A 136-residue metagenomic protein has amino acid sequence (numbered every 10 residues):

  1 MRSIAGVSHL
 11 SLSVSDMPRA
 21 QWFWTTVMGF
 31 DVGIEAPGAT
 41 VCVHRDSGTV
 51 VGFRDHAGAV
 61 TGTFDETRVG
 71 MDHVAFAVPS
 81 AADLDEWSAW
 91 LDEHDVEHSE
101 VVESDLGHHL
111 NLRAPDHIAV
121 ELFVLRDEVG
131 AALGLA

Functional and structural regions predicted by a protein language model:
M1-P18, M71-F76, E128-A136: N-terminal beta-strand motif that seeds the catalytic metal site of vicinal oxygen chelate
R2, L12-H56: Core segments of cupin and vicinal oxygen chelate
S3, S88-A136: Vicinal oxygen chelate
L12-D16, M28, A39, R45-S47 (+6 more regions): Localized chelating/binding microdomains that coordinate divalent metal ions or stabilize phosphate-bearing
R19-Q21, A81-W87: Short, conserved charged micro-motifs
T40, T49, D72, H108-L110: Short beta-strand micro-motifs in enzyme catalytic cores
A59-F64: Short beta-strand/turn micro-motifs at beta-sheet edges
